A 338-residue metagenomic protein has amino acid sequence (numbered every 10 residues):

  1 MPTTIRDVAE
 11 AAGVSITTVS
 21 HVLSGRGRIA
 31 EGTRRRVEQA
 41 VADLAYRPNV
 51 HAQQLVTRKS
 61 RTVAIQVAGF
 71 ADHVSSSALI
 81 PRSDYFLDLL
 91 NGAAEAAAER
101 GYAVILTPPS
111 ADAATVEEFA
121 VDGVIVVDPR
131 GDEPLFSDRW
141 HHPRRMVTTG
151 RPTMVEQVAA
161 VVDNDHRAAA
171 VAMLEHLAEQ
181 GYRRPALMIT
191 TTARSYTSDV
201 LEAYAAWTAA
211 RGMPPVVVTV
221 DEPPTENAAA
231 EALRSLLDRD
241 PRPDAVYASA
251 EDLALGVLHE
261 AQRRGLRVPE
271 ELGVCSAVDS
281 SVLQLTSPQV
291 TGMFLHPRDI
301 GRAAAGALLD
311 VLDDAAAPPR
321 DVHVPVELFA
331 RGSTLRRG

Functional and structural regions predicted by a protein language model:
M1-T62, L335-G338: N-terminal helix-turn-helix DNA-binding module of bacterial transcription factors
S15, R61, D122, R183-R184 (+1 more regions): Short acidic/polar active-site loop segments enriched in Thr and Asp
Y46-T115, G123: Amphipathic helical "hinge" segments at domain boundaries
I80-Y85, P108-D112, V162-A172, M188-A232 (+4 more regions): Hinge/beta->alpha junction and helix N-cap segments in small-molecule ligand-binding domains
S110-A120, A229-P241: Short, well-structured alpha-helical segments in soluble
V127-A169, D252, V278-V290: Flexible loop/hinge segments that line or gate small-molecule binding clefts
V216, R234, R239-G338: Flexible loop/turn connectors
